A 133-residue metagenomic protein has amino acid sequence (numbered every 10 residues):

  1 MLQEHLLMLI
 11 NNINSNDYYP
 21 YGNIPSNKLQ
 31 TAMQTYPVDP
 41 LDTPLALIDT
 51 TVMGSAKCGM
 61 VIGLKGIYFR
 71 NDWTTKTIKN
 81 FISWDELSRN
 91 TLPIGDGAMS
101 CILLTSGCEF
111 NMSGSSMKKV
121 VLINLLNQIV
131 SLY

Functional and structural regions predicted by a protein language model:
M1-M60, S113-L125, S131-L132: Anionic N-terminal interaction surfaces
I13-N16, T31, Y68, K79 (+1 more regions): Alpha-helical structural elements
D17-P20, N80, P93, E109: Intrinsic disorder/low-structure terminal segments
T43-A98: Phosphoinositide-binding peripheral membrane targeting modules
S88-R89, P93-Y133: Short, Lys/Arg-rich amphipathic alpha-helical interaction segments that bind nucleic acids or acidic protein surfaces
